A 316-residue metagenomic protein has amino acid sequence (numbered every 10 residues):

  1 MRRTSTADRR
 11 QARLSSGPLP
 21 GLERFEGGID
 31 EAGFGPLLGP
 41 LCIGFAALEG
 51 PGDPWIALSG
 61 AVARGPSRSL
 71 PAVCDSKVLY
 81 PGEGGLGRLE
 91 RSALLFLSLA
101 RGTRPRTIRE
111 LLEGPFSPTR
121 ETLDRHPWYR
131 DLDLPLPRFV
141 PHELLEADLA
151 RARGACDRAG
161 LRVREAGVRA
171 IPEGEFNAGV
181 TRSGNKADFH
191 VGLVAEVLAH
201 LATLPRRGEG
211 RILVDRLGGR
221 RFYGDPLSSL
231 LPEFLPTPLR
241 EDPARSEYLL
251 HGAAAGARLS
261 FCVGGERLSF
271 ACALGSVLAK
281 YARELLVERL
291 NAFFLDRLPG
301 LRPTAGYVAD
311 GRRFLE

Functional and structural regions predicted by a protein language model:
M1-E316: RNase H-like, Mg2+-dependent phosphodiesterase core, and more generally RNA phosphate-backbone-engaging helix-loop
